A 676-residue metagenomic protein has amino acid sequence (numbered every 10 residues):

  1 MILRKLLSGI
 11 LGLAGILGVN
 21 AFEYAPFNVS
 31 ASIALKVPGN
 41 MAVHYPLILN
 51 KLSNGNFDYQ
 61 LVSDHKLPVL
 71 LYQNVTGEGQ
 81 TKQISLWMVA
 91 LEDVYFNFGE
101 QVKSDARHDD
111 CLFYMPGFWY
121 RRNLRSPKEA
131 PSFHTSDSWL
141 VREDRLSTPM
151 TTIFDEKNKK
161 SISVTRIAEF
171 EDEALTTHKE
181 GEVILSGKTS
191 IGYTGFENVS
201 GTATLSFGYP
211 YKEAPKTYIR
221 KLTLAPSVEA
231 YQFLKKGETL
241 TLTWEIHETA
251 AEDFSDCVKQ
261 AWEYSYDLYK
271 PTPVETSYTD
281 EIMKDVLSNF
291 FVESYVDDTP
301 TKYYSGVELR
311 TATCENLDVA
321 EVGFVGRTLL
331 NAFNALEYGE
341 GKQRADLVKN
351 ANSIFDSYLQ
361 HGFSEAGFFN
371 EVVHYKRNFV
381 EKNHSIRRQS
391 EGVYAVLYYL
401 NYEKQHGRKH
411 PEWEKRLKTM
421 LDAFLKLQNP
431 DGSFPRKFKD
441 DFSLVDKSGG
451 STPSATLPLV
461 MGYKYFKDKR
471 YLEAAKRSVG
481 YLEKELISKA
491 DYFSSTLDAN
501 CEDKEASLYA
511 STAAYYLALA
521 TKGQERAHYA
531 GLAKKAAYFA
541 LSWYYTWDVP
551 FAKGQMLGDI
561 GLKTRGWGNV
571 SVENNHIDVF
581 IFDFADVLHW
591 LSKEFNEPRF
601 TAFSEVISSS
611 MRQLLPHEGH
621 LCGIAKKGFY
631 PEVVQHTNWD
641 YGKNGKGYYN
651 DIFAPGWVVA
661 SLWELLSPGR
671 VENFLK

Functional and structural regions predicted by a protein language model:
F22-P46, K51, L234, E252-E321 (+6 more regions): Low-complexity, Ser/Thr/Pro/Gly-enriched N-terminal "stalk/linker" regions
N40, S53-P68, Y72-K236: Beta-strand/loop-rich accessory regions of lumenal/periplasmic or secreted enzymes, predominantly carbohydrate-active
Y231-S255: Short Pro-Gly-centered flexible turn/kink motifs
C257-E293, K342-H361, Q405-L425, K467-K484 (+3 more regions): Extended, well-ordered alpha-helical scaffold segments
L287-A320, Q360-E381, F424-L444, K484-C501 (+2 more regions): Glycine- and aromatic-rich loop/turn segments at beta-sheet edges
L329-A345, E391-K409, S454-D468, Y509-E525 (+3 more regions): Well-ordered alpha-helical scaffold segments within catalytic/enzyme domains
K376-V380, Y398-K469, K484, K534 (+1 more regions): Active-site lining segments of carbohydrate-active enzymes
S385-Q389, V445-T456, L486-K489, S495-S511: Aromatic-lined, polymer-binding surfaces characteristic of secreted/periplasmic polysaccharide-degrading enzymes
